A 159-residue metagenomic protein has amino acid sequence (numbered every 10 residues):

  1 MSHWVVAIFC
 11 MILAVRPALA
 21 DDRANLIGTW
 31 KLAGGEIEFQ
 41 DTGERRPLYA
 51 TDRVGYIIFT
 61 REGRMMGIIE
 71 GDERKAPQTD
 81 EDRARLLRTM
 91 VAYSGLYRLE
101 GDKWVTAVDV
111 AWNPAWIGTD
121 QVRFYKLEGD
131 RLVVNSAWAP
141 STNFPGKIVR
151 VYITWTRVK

Functional and structural regions predicted by a protein language model:
W4-R16: Bacterial N-terminal signal peptides
R16-K159: Lipid interaction determinants
